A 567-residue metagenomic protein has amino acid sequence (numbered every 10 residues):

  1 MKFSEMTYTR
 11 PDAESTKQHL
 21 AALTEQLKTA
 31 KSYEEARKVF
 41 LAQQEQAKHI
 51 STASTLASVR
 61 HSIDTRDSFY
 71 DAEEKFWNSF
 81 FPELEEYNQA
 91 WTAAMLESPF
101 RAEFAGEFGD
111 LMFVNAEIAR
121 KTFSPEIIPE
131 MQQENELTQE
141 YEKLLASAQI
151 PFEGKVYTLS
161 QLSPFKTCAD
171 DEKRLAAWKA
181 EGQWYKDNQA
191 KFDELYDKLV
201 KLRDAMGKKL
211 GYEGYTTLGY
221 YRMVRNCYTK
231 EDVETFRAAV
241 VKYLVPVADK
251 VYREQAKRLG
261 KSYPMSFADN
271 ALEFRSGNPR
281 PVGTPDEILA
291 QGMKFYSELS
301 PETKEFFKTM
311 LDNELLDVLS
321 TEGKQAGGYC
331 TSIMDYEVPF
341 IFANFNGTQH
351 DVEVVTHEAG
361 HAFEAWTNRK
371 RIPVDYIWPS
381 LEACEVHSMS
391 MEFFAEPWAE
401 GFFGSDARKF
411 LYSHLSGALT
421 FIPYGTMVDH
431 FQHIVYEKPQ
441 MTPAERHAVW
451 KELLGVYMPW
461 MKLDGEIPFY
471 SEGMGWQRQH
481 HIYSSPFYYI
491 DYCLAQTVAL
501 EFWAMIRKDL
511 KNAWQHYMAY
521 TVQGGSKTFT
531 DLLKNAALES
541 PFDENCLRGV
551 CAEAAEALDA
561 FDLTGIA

Functional and structural regions predicted by a protein language model:
M1-N278, Q291, L563-A567: A well-structured
F113-E117, C227, V355, F363 (+6 more regions): C-terminal, non-catalytic "cap/extension" segments appended to globular domains
V241-Y243, N368, P379-A407, H414-S416 (+2 more regions): Post-HExxH zinc-binding segment in Zn-dependent metallohydrolases
K261-S266, A271-Q291, A399, L415 (+2 more regions): Long, K/E/R/D-enriched contiguous segments that form extended
R280-P285, Y336-T356: Short pre-active-site segment immediately N-terminal to the catalytic Zn-binding motif
P281-G283, L316-E337: Catalytic zinc-binding patch centered on the HExxH motif and its immediate surroundings that defines zinc-dependent
F340-N344, R371-L381, F410-G417, V435-Y436 (+2 more regions): Short beta-alpha connecting loops at secondary-structure transitions that line or flank enzyme active sites
G360-V374, F394: Catalytic Zn2+-binding segment of zinc metalloproteases
